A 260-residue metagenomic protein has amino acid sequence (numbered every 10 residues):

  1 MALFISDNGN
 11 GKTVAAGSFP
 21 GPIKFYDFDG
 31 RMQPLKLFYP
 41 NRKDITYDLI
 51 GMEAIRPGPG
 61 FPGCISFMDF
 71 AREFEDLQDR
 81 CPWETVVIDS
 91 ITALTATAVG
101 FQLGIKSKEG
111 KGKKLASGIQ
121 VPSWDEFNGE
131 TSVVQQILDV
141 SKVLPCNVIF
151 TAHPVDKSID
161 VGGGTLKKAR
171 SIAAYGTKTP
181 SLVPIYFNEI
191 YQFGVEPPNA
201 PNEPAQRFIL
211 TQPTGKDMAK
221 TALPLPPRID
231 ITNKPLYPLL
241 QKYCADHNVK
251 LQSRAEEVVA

Functional and structural regions predicted by a protein language model:
M1-I88, T92-T97: Conserved P-loop
P20, R42, V143, P184-I185: Short, well-ordered coil/turn elements that cap or connect secondary structure elements
F38, G100-F101, N199: Single-residue recognition of alpha-helix boundary sites
F74-Q78, I137-S141, F187: Hydrophobic, Leu/Ile/Phe/Ala-enriched alpha-helical segments that form helix-helix packing faces
D76, R80, T97-G100, P154 (+2 more regions): Amphipathic alpha-helical interaction surfaces
T85-S181: P-loop NTPase motor core
C146-D230: Phosphate-binding/switch region of NTP-binding enzymes
K220-A260: NTP-binding/hydrolysis catalytic cores, primarily Walker-type P-loop NTPases
